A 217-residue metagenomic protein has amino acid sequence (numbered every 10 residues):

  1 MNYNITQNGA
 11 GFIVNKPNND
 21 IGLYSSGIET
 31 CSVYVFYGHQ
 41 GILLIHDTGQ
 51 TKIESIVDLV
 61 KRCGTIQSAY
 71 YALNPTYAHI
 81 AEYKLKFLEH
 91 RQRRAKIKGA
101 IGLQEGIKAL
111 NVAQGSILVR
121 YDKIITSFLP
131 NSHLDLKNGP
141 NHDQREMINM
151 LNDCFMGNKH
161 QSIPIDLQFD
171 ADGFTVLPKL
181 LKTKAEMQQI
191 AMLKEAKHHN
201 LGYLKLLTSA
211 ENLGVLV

Functional and structural regions predicted by a protein language model:
M1-V217: Active-site microenvironment for binding and transforming phosphate-containing groups
